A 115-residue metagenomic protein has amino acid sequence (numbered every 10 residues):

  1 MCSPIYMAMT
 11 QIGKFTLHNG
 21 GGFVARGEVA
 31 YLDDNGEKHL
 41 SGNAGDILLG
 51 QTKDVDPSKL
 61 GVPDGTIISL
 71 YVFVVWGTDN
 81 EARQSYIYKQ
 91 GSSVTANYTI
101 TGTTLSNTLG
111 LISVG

Functional and structural regions predicted by a protein language model:
C2-G115: Intrinsically disordered, low-complexity segments enriched in small/polar residues
